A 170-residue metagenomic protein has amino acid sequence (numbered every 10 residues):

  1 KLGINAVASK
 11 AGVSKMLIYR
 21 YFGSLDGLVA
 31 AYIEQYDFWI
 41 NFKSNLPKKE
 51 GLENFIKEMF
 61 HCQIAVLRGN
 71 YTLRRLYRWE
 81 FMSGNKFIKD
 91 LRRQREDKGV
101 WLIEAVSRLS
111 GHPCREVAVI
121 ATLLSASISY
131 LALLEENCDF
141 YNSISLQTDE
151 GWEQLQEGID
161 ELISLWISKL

Functional and structural regions predicted by a protein language model:
K1-G27, A31: Helix-turn-helix
S9, A30-M59, G99-V106: Amphipathic alpha-helical linker/stalk segments
A31, Q35, L76-E80, Q94 (+2 more regions): Short acidic/histidine-centered micro-motifs embedded in hydrophobic/aromatic stretches that mark compact functional
I40, S44, Y71-R75, I128-F140: Short amphipathic alpha-helical interaction/hinge segments
I40-N45, N85-G111, A118-T122, E153 (+1 more regions): Amphipathic alpha-helical packing segments from all-alpha helical-bundle domains
S44-G69, S110-L124: Hydrophobic alpha-helical connector segments
A65-I103, S145-E150: Short secondary-structure transition hinges
S107-L162: Hydrophobic/aromatic-rich alpha-helical bundle segments in the mid-to-C-terminal region
